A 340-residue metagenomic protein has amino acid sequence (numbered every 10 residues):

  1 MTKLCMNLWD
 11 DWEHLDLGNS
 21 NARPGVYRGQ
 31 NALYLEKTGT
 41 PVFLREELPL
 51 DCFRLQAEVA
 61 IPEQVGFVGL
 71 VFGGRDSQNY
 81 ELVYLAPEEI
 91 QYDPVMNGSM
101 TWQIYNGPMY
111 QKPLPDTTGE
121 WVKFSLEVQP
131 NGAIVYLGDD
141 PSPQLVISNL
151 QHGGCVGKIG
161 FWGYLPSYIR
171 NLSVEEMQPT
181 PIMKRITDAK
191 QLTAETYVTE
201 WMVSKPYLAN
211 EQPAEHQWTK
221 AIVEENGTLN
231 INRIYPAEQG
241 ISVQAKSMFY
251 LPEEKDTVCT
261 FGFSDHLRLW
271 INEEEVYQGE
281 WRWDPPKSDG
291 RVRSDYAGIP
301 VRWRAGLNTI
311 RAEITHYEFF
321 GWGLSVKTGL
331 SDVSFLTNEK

Functional and structural regions predicted by a protein language model:
M1-N21, Q178-L208: Extracellular carbohydrate-recognition regions
N21-P41: Short carbohydrate-recognition loop motifs
E36-M100, Q178-P179, T193-Y197, M202-P213 (+3 more regions): Secretory/extracellular carbohydrate-interaction modules and structurally similar beta-sandwich "look-alikes"
A57, E120-Q129, A133-V135, I310: Short tryptophan-centered beta-strand motifs in secreted/extracellular beta-sheet-rich domains of glycan-recognition
M100-K123, I299-P300: Short, aromatic/His-centered strand-loop micro-motif at the edge of beta-sheets
L145-Y168, S288-R293: Flexible glycan-contacting loops in extracellular carbohydrate-active proteins
G157-K158, Y164-S167, P179-R185, A297-K340: An acidic-aromatic loop/edge-strand motif
D256-W270, I310: Aromatic-lined ligand-binding clefts that engage carbohydrates, nucleic acids, or primary amines
